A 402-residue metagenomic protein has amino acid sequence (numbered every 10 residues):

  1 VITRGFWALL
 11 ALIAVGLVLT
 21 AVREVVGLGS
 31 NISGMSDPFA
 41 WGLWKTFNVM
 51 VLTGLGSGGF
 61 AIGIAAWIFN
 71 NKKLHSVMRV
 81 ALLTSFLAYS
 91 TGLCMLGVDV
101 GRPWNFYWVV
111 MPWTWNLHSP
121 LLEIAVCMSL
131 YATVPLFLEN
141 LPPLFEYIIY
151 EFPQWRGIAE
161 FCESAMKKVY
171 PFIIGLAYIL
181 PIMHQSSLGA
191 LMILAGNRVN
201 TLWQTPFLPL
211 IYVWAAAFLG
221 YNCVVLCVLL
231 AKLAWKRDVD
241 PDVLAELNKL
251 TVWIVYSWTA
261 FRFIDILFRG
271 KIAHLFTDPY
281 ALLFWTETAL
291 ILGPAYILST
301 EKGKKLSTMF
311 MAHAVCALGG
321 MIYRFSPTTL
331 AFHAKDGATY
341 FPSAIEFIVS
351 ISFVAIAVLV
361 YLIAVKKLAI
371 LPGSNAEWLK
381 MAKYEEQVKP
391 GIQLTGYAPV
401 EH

Functional and structural regions predicted by a protein language model:
V1-L19, S30-S36, W108-W115, I149-S164 (+3 more regions): Extramembrane terminal tails and long inter-domain/linker segments of multi-pass membrane proteins
I2, F6, L10-L17, A21-V22 (+5 more regions): Long, contiguous internal "core" modules enriched in hydrophobic/ aromatic residues
V22-G42, V49-P153, Y170-Q185: Transmembrane-helix bundle segments that line or gate the permeation/cavity pathway in multi-pass membrane proteins
W41-G42, W203, F276-T286, K335-S352 (+1 more regions): Membrane-interface segments at transmembrane helix junctions and kinks in multi-pass inner-membrane proteins
Y89-W104, A260, L330, G391-E401: Hydrophobic alpha-helical transmembrane segments of integral membrane proteins
T201, G270-T277, K302-M309, T328-I345: Extracellular/periplasmic helix-loop-helix junctions in multi-pass membrane proteins
R262, M321-F332: Hydrophobic alpha-helical transmembrane segments in multi-pass integral membrane proteins
T308-G319: Central hydrophobic cores of alpha-helical transmembrane segments in multi-pass integral membrane proteins
